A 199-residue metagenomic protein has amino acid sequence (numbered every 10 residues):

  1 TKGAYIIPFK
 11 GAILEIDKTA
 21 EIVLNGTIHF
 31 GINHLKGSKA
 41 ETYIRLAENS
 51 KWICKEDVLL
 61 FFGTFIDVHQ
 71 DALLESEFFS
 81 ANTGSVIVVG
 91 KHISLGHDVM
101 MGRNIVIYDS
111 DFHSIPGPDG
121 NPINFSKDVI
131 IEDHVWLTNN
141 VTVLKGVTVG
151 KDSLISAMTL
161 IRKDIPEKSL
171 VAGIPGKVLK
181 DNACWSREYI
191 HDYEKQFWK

Functional and structural regions predicted by a protein language model:
T1-Y108, E132-H134, V141, K151 (+3 more regions): Domain-scale signature associated with acetyltransferase and cell-envelope carbohydrate enzymes
N104-V106, S110-H113, N121: Extended, non-globular alpha-helical segments
D111, P118-D119, V147, I165 (+1 more regions): Conserved catalytic-core motifs of eukaryotic protein kinase domains, centered on the activation segment
S114-P122, R187-H191: Short glycine/proline- and charge-enriched loop/turn segments that cap or connect secondary-structure elements
G120-I131: Glycine-rich NAD(P)-binding loop of Rossmann-like domains
V129, G146-V147, K168: A short, glycine- and basic residue-enriched loop/turn that sits immediately adjacent to a domain's principal
W136, L154, L170-A172: Short-chain dehydrogenase/reductase
L154-L160: A generic "structured core" feature
